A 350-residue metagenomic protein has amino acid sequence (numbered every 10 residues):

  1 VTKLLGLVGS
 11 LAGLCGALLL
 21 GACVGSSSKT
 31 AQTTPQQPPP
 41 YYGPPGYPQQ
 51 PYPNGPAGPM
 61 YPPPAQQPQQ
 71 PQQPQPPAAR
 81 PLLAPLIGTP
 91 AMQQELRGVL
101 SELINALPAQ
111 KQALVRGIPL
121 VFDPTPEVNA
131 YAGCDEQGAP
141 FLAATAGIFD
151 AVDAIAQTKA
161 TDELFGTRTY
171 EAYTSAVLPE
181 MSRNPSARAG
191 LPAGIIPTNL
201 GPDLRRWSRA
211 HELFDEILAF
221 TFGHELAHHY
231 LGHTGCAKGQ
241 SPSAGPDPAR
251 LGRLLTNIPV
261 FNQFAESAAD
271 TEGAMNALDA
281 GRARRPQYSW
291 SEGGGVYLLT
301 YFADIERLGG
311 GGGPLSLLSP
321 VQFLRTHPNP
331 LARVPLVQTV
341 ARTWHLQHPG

Functional and structural regions predicted by a protein language model:
V1-A12: Bacterial N-terminal signal peptides that target proteins for export
L19-A22: C-terminal motif of bacterial Sec signal peptides marking the signal peptidase cleavage site
V24-Y47, G55-G58, P63-F141, T145-D150 (+2 more regions): C-terminal capping/extension segments of zinc metalloprotease domains
G133-D215: Active-site scaffold of zinc-dependent metalloenzymes
A156-T161, P242-A249, G312: Short, flexible, mixed-charge acidic loops at enzyme active sites
N184-L200, H229-L255: A structural motif
L213-A227: Short alpha-helix carrying the canonical HExxH Zn2+-binding catalytic motif
